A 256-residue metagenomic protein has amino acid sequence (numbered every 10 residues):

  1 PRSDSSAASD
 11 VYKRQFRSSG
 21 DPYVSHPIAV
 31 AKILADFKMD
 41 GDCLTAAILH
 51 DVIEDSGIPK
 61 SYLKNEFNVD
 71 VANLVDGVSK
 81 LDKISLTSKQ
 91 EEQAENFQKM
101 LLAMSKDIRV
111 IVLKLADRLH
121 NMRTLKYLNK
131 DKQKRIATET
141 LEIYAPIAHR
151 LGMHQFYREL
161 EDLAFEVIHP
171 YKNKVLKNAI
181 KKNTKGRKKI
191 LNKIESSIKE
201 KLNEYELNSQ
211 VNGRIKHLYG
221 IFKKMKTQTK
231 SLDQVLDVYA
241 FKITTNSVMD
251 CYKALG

Functional and structural regions predicted by a protein language model:
P1-Y12: Single conserved hydrophobic/aromatic residue that forms the stacking wall/gate of nucleotide- or nucleobase-binding
D10-A240, T245-G256: Active-site helical microenvironments for divalent-metal-assisted chemistry
